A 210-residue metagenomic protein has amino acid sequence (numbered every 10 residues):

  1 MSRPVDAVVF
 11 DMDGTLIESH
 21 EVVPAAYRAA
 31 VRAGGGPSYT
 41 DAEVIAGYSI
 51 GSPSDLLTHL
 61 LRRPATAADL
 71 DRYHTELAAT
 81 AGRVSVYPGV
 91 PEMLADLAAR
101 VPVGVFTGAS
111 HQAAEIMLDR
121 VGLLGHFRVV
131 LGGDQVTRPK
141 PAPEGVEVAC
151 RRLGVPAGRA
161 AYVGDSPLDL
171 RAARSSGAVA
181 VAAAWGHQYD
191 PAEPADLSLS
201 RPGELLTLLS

Functional and structural regions predicted by a protein language model:
M1-D6, A95, H111, E115-S210: Asp-based, Mg2+/Mn2+-dependent phosphohydrolase catalytic module
R3-P91, A95-A99: N-terminal helical cap/lid subdomain that shapes the substrate entry/recognition surface in HAD-like hydrolases
T15, T107-A109: Conserved phosphate-coupling serine/threonine residues in phosphotransfer and NTP-handling enzymes
L16, A46, V86, V103 (+3 more regions): Conserved SAM-binding loop
D41-A42, A68, F106, R128 (+2 more regions): Residue-level detector of family-conserved "landmark" positions at structurally sensitive sites
R100-V101, G177: Glycine-centered short loops/turns at secondary-structure junctions
